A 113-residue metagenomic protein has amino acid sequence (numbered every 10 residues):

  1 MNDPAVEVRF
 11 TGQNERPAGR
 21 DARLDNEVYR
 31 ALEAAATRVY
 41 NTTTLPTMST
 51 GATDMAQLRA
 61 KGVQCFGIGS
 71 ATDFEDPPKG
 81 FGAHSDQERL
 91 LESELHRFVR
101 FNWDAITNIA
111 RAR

Functional and structural regions predicted by a protein language model:
M1-R113: Metal-dependent amide/peptide-bond hydrolase catalytic core, centered on the "pita-bread" metallohydrolase fold
